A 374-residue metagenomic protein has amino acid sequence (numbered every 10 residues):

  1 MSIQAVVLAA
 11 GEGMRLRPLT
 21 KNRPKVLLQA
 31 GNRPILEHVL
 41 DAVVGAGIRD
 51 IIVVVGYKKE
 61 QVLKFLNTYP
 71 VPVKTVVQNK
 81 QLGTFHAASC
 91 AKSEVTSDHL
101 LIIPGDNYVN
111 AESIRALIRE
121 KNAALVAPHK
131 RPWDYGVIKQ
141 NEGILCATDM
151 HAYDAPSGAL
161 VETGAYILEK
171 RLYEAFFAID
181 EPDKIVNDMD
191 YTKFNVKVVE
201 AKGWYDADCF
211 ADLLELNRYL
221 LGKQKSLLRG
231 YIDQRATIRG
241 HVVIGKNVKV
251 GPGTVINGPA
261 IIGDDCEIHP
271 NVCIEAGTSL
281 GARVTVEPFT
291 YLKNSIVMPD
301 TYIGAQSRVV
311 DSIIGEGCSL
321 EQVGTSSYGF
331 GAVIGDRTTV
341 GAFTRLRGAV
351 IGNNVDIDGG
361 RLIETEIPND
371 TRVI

Functional and structural regions predicted by a protein language model:
M1-V7, R15, Q29, R33-P104 (+2 more regions): Conserved N-terminal catalytic core of the sugar/cofactor nucleotidyltransferase
E12, D106-N107: Active-site metal-binding loops of divalent metal-dependent hydrolases
G13-R17, W133: Short N-terminal binding/cap micro-motifs at the start of the first secondary-structure element
E112-Y135: Conserved donor-nucleotide/metal-binding helix-loop-beta segment in metal-dependent transferases, i.e., the alpha-helix
R115-I118, N141-S226: Catalytic-core segments of class I nucleotidyltransferases/pyrophosphorylases that form NMP-activated intermediates
L220-H241: Long, charged amphipathic helices and adjacent flexible linkers at domain junctions
T237-N247, G251-I261, D265: Pre-Walker A segment
E287-I374: Glycine-rich hexapeptide-repeat left-handed beta-helix
